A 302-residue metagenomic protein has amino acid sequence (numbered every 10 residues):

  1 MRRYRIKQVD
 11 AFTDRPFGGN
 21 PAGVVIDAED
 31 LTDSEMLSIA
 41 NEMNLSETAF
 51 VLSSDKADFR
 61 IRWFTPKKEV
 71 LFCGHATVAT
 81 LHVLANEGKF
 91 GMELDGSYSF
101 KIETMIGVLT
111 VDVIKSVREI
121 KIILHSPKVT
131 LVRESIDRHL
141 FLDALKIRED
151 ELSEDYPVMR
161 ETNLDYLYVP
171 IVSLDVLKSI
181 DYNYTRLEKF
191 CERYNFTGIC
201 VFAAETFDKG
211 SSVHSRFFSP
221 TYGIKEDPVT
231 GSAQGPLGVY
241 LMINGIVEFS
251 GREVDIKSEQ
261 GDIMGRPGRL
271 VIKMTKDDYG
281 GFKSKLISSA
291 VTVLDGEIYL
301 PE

Functional and structural regions predicted by a protein language model:
M1-C73, V78-E302: Active-site proximal loop and beta-alpha junction motif in alpha/beta enzyme cores
